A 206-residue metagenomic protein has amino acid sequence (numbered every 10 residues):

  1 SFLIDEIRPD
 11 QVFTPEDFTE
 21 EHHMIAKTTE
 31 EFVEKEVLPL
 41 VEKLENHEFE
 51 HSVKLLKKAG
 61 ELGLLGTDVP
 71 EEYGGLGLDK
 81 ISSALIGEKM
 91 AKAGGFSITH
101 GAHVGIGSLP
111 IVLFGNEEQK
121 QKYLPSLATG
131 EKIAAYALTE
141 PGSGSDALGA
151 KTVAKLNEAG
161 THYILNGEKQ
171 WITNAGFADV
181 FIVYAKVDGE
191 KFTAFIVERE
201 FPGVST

Functional and structural regions predicted by a protein language model:
S1-E21: Intrinsic disorder at enzyme termini
D17-L40: Mature N-terminal segment immediately following signal peptide/propeptide cleavage in secreted/periplasmic
H22, V33, G63, P70 (+6 more regions): Buried hydrophobic positions in well-ordered alpha/beta secondary-structure cores of metabolic enzymes
E61-Q121, P125-G130, N174-V180: Internal helix-loop-helix
G130-L138: A short, Trp-centered hydrophobic/proline-enriched beta-strand micro-motif
G142-K151: Active-site-adjacent elements of ketosynthase-type condensing enzymes
T152-L156: A structural signal for short hydrophobic beta-strand segments in well-ordered beta-sheet cores
H162-T206: A short core secondary-structure module
